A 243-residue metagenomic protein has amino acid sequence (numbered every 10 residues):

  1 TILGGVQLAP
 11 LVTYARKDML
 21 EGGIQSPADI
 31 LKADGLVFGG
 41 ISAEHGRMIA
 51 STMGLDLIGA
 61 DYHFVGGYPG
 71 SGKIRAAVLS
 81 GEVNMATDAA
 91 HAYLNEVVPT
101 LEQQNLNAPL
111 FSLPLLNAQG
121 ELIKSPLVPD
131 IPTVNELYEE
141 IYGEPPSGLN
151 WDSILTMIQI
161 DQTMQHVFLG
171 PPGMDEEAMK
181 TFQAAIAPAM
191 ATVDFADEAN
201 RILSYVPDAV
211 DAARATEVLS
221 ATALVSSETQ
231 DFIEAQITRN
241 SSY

Functional and structural regions predicted by a protein language model:
T1-S80, G143-D152, D161-E198: Hinge/capping helix and adjacent helix->loop/strand transition within the periplasmic-binding protein
L8-A9, V97-M190, N240-Y243: C-terminal lobe and pocket-closing loops of periplasmic/extracytoplasmic Venus-flytrap solute-binding proteins
S26, T133, S153, D194 (+2 more regions): Exposed alpha-helical structural elements
D29, G148-T156, D211-A221: Short linear loop/turn motifs
G39-G143: Ligand-binding pocket segment of bilobal, Venus flytrap-like solute-binding proteins
P114-L122, V134, A191, F195-S220: Mature extracytoplasmic/periplasmic domains
V210-Y243: Extracellular/periplasmic bilobal clamshell ligand-binding domains
